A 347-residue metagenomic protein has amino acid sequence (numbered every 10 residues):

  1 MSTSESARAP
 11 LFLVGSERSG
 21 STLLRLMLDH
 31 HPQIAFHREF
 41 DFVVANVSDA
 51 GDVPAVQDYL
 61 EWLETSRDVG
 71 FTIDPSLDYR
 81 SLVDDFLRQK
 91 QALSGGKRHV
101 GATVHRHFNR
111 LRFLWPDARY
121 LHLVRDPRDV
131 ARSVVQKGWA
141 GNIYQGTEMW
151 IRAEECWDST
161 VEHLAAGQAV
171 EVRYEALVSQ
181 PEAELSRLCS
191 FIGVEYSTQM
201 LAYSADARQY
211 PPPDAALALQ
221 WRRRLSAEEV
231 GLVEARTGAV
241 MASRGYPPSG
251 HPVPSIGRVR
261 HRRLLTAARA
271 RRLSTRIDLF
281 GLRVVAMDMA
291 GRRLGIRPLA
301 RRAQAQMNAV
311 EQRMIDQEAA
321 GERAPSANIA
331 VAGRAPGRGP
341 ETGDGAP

Functional and structural regions predicted by a protein language model:
M1-L11, D158, S190, V194-P347: PAPS-dependent sulfotransferases, especially Golgi type II membrane carbohydrate sulfotransferases
G15-R25: Glycine-rich phosphate-binding P-loop
G20-S21, I34, D126, V172 (+2 more regions): Generic structural signal for small/hydrophobic residues in well-ordered secondary structure, especially within
M27-L28, L188: Hydrophobic residues on the short alpha-helix immediately C-terminal to a glycine-rich phosphate/catalytic loop
H30-R110, W115: PAPS-dependent sulfation machinery
V47, W115, V134-V135, L225 (+2 more regions): Short, flexible helix/strand-to-coil boundary loops that buttress conserved ligand/catalytic motifs in alpha/beta
D49, V53, S94-Q199: PAPS-dependent sulfotransferase catalytic domain
A55-S66, N142-A153, L217-S226: A polyampholytic, Gly/Pro-enriched intrinsically disordered region
